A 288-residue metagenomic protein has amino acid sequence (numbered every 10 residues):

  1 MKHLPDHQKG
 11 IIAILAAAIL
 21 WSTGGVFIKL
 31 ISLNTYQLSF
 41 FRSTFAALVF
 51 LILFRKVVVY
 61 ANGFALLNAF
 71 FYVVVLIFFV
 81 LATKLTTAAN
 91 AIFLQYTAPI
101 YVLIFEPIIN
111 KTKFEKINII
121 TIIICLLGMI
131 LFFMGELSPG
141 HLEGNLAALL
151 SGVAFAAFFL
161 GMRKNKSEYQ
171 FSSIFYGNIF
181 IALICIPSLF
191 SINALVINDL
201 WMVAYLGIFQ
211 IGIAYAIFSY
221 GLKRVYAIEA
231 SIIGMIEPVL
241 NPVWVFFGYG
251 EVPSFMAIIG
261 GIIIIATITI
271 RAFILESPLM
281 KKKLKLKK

Functional and structural regions predicted by a protein language model:
K2-L4, S43, M134, M235-K288: C-terminal-most transmembrane helix of multi-pass membrane proteins
D6-G10, S32-F40, V58-N62, M134-A154 (+2 more regions): Juxtamembrane helix-entry segments on the extracytoplasmic side of multipass membrane proteins
A18, V26-I28, T35, A46-F50 (+5 more regions): Transmembrane alpha-helical segments that form core, pore/gating elements of small-molecule transporters/exporters
I31, L38, A82, I108-N110 (+5 more regions): Hydrophobic/aromatic residues within transmembrane alpha-helices of multi-pass small-molecule transporters
F50, Y72, I104, F114-M134 (+3 more regions): Hydrophobic transmembrane alpha-helices of multi-pass small-molecule transport proteins
L51-R55, A98-I120, V239-I259: C-terminal transmembrane-helix exit sites in multi-pass transporters
F54-N90, L94-Q95, L127-L131, G207-V225: Specific transmembrane alpha-helical segments of multi-pass solute transporters/efflux pumps, especially DMT/EamA
A91-T97, M162-F180, I211-F247: Helix-helix packing/entry segments at the starts of transmembrane helices
